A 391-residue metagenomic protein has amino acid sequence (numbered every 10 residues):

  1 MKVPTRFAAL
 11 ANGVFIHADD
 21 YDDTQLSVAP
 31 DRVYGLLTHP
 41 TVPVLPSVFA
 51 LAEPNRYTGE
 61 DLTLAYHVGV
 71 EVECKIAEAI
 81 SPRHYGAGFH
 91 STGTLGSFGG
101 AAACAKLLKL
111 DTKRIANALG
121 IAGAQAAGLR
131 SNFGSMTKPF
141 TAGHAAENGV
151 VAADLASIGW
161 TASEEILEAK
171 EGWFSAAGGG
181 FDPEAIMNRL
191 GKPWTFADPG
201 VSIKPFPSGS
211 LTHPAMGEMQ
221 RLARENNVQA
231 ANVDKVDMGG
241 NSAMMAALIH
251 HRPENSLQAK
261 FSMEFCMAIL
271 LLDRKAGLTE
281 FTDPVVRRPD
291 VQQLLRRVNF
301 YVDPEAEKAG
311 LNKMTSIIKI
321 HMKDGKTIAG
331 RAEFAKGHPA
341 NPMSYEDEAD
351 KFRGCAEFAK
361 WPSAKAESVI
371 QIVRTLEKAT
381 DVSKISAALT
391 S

Functional and structural regions predicted by a protein language model:
M1-P199, L248, K378, V382-S391: N-terminal core-entry segment
D31-G35, H84-F89, I203, E333-A340 (+1 more regions): A ubiquitous short alpha-helical element
L37, G59-T63, T112, S208 (+2 more regions): Alpha-helix N-cap/helix-initiation sites
P54, L107, L222, C355-A359 (+1 more regions): Alpha-helix C-capping/helix-to-loop hinge sites
L108, S135-G143, W160, E164-L167 (+7 more regions): Hydrophobic alpha-helical scaffolding
G209-K360, A364-Q371, A387-S391: Intrinsically disordered, low-complexity Ser/Thr/Pro/Gly-rich interaction regions that scaffold/cooperate
Q371-K378: Amphipathic alpha-helical segments that form the core helices of the histone-fold
